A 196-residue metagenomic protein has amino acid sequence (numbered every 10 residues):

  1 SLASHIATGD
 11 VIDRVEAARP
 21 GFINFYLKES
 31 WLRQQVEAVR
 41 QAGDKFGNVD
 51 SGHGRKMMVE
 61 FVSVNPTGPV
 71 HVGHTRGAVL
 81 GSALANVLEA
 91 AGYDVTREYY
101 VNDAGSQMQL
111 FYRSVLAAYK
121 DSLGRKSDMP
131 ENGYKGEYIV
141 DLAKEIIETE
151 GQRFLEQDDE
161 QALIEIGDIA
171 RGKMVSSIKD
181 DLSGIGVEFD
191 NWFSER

Functional and structural regions predicted by a protein language model:
S1-R196: NTP-dependent nucleotidyl-transfer catalytic core
